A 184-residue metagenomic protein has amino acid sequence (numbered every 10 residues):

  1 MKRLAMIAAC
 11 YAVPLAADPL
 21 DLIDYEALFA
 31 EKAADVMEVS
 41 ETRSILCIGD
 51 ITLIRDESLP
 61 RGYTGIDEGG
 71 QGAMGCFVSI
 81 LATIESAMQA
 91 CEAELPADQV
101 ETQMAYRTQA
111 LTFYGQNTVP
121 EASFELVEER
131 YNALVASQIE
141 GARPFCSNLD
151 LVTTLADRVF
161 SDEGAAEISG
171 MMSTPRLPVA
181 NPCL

Functional and structural regions predicted by a protein language model:
M1-I7: Sec-dependent signal peptide recognition, specifically the positively charged N-region followed immediately by
A12-P14: N-terminal signal peptide c-region/cleavage motif recognized by signal peptidases
A17: Basic, ligand-binding patches in group-transfer machinery, especially extracytoplasmic/periplasmic segments
L20-L59, Q99-L184: Compact alpha-helical subdomains of small soluble proteins
T52, M74-L81: Helix-boundary capping/turn motifs
L53, P60-G69: Eukaryote-specific, low-hydrophobicity, charge-rich regions
G65-M74, M88-Q99: Second-shell loop/turn segments in exported
V78-A90: Short, hydrophobic/amphipathic alpha-helical patches that form generic packing surfaces within helical domains
